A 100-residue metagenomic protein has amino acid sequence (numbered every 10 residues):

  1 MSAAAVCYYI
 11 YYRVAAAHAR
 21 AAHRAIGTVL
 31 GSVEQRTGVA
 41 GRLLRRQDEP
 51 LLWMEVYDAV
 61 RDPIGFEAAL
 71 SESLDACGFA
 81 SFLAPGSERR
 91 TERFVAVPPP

Functional and structural regions predicted by a protein language model:
M1-L51, D58-S71, E88-P100: Short S/T/G/P-rich N-terminal loop/turn motif that feeds into the first structured element of a domain
A76-F94: Conserved short beta-strand edge segments in small beta-sheet-based binding/regulatory domains
